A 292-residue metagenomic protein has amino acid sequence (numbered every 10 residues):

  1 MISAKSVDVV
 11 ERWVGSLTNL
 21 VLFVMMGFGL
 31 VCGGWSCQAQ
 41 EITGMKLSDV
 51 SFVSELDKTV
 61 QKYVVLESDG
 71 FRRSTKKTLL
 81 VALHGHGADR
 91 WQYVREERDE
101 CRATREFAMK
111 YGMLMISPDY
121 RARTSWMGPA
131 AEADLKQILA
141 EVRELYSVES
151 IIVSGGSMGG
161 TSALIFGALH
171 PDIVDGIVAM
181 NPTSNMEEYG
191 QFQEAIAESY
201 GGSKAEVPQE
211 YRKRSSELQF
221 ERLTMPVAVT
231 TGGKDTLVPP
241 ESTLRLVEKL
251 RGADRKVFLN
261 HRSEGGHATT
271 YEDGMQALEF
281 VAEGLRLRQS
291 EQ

Functional and structural regions predicted by a protein language model:
W35-K77, L287-E291: A domain-start/cap signature at the N-terminus of enzymes
R72-T75, H86-S125: Short substrate-entry loop that stabilizes the transition state in hydrolases
V81-G85, T231: The conserved beta1-alpha1 loop
Q92-E96, P182, M186-Q219, M225: Mobile cap/lid helix-loop segments that gate and shape the active-site cleft of serine hydrolases
W126-L145: Alpha/beta-hydrolase active-site loop
M127, L237, L244-Q292: C-terminal catalytic histidine-bearing segment of alpha/beta-hydrolase fold enzymes
E149-F192: Primarily recognizes the serine-hydrolase "nucleophile elbow" in alpha/beta-hydrolase and SGNH/GDSL folds
L223, V229-T231, D235: Short beta-strand/loop motif that positions the catalytic acidic residue of the alpha/beta-hydrolase fold
